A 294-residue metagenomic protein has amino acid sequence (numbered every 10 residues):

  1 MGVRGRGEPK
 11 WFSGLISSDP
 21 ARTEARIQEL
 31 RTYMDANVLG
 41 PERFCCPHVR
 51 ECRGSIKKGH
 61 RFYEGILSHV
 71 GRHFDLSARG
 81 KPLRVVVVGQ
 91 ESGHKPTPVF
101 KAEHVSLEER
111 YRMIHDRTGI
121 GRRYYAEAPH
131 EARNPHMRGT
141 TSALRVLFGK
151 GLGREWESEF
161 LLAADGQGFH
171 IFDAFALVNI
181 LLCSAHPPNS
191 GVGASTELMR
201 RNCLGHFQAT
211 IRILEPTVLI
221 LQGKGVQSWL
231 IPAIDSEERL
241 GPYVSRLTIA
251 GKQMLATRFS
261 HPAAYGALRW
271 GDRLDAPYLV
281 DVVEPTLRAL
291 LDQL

Functional and structural regions predicted by a protein language model:
G2-L214, V218, K224-S228: A polyanion-binding, active-site-adjacent surface
M137-F148, R154-A164, L230-V280, E284 (+1 more regions): Charged, glycine-enriched surface loops/patches that mediate electrostatic binding to polyanionic ligands
T217-L219, M254-L255: Hydrophobic beta-strand segments of well-ordered beta-sheets in folded domains
